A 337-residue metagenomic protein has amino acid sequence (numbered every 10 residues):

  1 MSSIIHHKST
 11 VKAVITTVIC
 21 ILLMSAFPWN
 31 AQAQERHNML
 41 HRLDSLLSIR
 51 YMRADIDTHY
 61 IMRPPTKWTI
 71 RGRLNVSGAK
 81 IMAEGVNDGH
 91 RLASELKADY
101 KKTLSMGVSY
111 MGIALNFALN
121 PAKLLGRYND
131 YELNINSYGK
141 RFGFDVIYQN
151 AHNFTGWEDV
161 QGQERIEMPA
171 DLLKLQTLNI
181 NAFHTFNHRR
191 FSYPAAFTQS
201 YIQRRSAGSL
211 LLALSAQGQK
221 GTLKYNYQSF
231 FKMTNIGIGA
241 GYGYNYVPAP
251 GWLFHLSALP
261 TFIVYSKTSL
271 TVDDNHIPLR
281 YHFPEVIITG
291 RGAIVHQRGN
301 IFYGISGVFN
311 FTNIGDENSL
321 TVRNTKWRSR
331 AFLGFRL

Functional and structural regions predicted by a protein language model:
H59, P64, E132-K232, V308: Outer-membrane pore/translocation modules
P64-I70, K102, M111-I113, K140-F144 (+5 more regions): Outer-envelope beta-barrel architecture signal
L74-K80, Y110-A114, L119-K123, G139-R141 (+7 more regions): Transmembrane beta-strands of outer-membrane beta-barrel pores
G78-T103, A114-L125: Surface-exposed strand-loop-strand hairpins of Gram-negative outer-membrane beta-barrel proteins
K80, N87-S94, Q217-N300, F311: Outer-membrane beta-barrel transmembrane domain signature
M82-G89, D130, G156-Q161, P194-F197 (+3 more regions): Outer-membrane beta-barrel translocator domains and adjoining extracellular loop/strand segments of Gram-negative
S94-A98, A122-L125, P169-K174, Q228-T234 (+2 more regions): Replace "Gram-negative outer membrane beta-barrel proteins" with "bacterial and organellar outer membrane beta-barrel
N179-A182, F186, T325-L337: Outer-membrane beta-barrel "beta-signal"
